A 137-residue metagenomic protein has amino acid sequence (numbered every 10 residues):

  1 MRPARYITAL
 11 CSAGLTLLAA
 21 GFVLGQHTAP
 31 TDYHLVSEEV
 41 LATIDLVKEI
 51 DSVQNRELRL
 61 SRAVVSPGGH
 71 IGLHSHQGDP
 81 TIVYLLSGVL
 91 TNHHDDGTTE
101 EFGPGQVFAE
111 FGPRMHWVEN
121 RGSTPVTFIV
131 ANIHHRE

Functional and structural regions predicted by a protein language model:
R2-R59, E101, F108-A109: A short, N-terminal "cap"/entry segment at the start of jelly-roll beta-barrel domains of the cupin/DSBH fold
I50, I71-H76, H94, E119-R121: Short histidine-centered beta-strand/loop micro-motifs that create catalytic or ligand/metal-coordination sites
V53-R56, G69-T81: A short beta-loop-beta micro-motif enriched in histidine and acidic residues
N55-L60, P80, P113, S123: Extracytoplasmic
V65-S66, D96-P113: Short acidic-glycine-tyrosine-enriched beta hairpin
H70-G72, T91, F108, G112-E119: Histidine-centered metal-chelating micro-motifs
H76-D96, Q106: Glycine- and acidic-residue-biased ligand/ion/polar-headgroup-sensing regions
P113-E137: Ligand-binding loop in jelly-roll beta-barrel domains
